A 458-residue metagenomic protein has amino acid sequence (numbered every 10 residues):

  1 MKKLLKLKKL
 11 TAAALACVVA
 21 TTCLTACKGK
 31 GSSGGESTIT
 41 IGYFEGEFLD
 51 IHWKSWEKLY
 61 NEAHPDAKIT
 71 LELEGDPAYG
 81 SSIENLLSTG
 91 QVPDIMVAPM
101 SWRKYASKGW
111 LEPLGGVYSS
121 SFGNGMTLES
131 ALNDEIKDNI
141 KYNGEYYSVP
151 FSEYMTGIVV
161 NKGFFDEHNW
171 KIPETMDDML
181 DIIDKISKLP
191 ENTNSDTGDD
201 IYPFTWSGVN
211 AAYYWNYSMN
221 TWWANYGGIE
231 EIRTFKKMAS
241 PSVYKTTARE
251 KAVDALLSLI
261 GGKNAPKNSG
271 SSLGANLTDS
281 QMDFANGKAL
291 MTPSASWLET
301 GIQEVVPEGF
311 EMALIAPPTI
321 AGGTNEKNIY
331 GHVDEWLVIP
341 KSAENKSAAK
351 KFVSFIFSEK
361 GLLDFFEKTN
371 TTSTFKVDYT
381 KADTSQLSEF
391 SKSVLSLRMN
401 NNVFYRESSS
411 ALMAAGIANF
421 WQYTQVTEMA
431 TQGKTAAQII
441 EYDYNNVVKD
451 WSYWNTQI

Functional and structural regions predicted by a protein language model:
K2-L4, K9-L15, L24-W110, S120-L128 (+7 more regions): Conserved N-terminal structural module of periplasmic/extracytoplasmic solute-binding proteins
E62, K68-T70, E167, E304-T371: Extracytoplasmic/periplasmic substrate-recognition and gating elements
L73-S82, M176-D178, G270-A285: Short helix-initiation/N-cap motifs at beta->coil->alpha
M100-T156, S195-D199, A313-I315: Hinge/lid segment of periplasmic solute-binding proteins
G115-L132, A224-K251, E304-V306, T319-N328: Short, solvent-exposed loop/beta-turn-alpha elements that line the ligand-binding surface or hinge of extracytoplasmic
Y142-F151, T156, L180-S240: Extracytoplasmic/periplasmic solute-binding protein
F235-L273: Glycine-centered hinge/linker elements that transmit conformational signals in sensory and ligand-binding systems
T372-T374, S391-S452: C-terminal capping/gating helix-and-loop segments adjacent to ligand/active sites or protein-protein/ligand interfaces
